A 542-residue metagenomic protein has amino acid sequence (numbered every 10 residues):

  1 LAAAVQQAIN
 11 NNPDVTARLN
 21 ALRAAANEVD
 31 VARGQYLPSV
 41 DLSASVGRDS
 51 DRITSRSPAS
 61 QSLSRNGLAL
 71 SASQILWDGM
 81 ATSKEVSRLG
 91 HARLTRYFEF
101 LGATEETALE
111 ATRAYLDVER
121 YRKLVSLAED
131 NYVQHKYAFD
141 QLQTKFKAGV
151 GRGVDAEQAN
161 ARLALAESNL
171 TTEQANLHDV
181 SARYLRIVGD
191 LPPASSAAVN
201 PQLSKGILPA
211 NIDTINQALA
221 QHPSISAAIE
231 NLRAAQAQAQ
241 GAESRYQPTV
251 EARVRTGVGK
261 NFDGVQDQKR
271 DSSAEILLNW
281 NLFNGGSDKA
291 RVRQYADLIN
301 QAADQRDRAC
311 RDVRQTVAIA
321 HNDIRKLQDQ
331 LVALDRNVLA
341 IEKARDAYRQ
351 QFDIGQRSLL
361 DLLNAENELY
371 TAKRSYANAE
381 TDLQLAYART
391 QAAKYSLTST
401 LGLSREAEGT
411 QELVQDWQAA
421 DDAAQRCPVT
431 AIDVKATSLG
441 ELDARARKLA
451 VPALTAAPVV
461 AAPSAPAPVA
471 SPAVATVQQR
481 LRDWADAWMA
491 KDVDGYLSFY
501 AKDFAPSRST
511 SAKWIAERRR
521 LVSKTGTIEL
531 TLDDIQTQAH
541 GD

Functional and structural regions predicted by a protein language model:
L1-D117, V125, H135, G153 (+3 more regions): Short flexible linkers and secondary-structure junctions
T16-N20, R33-G34, L76-T104, E129 (+8 more regions): Sec/SRP-type N-terminal targeting helices
N66-A72, T214, S272-L278: Hydrophobic, lipid-facing positions within transmembrane beta-strands of outer-membrane proteins
A103-Q217, D323, L327-Q330, A347 (+3 more regions): Periplasmic alpha-helical coiled-coil/stalk elements that build and connect Gram-negative outer-membrane
F146-V150, I187, F352-Q356, A393-L397: A short glycine-centered flexible hinge/capping loop motif at secondary-structure junctions
A377-P463: Acidic, low-complexity, intrinsically disordered peripheral segments
V459-A490, D494-S498: Short, low-complexity N-terminal intrinsically disordered segments enriched in polar/charged residues
A516-D542: Surface-exposed, charged secondary-structure patches
